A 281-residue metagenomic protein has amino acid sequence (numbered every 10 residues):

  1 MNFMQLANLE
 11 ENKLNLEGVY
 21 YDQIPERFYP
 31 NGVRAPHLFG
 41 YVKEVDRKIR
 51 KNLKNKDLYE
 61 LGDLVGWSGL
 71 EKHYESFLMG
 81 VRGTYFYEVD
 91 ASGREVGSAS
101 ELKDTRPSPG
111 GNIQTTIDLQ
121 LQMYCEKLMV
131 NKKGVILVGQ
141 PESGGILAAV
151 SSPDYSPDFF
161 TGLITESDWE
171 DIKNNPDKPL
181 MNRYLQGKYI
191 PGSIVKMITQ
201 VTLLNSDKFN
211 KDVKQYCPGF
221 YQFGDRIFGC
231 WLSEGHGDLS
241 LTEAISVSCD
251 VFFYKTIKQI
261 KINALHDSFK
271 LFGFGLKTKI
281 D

Functional and structural regions predicted by a protein language model:
M1-V135, V150-R183, K188: Extracytoplasmic/periplasmic proteins that interact with beta-lactams or build/remodel peptidoglycan
D90-T105, Q140-I194, I198-D281: Beta-lactam-recognizing serine transpeptidase/beta-lactamase-like catalytic domain environment
